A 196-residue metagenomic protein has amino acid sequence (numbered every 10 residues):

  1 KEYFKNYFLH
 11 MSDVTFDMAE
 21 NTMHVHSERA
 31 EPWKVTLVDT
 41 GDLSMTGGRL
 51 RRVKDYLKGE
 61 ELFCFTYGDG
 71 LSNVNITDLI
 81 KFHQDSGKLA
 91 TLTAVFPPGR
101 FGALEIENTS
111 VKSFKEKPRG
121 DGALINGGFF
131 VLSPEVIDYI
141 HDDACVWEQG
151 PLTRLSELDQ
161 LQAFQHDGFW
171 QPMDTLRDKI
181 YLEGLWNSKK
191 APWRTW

Functional and structural regions predicted by a protein language model:
K1-Y67, D78, T175: Conserved N-terminal catalytic core of the sugar/cofactor nucleotidyltransferase
N6, G41, A94-V95, G128: FAD-dependent flavoprotein oxygenase/oxidase catalytic domain
P32-K34, G87, L158-Q160: A generic structural signal for alpha->beta connector loops
V38, T91, F164: Residues in well-ordered beta-strands of folded domains
V38-D39, E107, K115: Residue-level detector of conserved, well-ordered beta-strand and adjacent loop positions that form binding/recognition
R52, F82, S86-L89: Residues within well-formed alpha-helices
E61-T66, L71-Q84, F96-G99, S110-W196: Catalytic-core segments of class I nucleotidyltransferases/pyrophosphorylases that form NMP-activated intermediates
A90-N108: Short beta-strand-to-loop element that shapes/binds the nucleotide-sugar donor at the catalytic cleft/hinge
